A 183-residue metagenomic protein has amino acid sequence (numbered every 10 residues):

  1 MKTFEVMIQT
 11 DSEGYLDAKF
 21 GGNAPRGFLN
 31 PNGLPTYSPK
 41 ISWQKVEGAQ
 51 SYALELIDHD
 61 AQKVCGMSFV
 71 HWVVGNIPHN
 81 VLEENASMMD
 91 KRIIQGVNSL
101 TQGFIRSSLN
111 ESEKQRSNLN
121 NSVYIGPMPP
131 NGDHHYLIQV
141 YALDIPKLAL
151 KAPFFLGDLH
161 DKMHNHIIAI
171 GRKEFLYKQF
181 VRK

Functional and structural regions predicted by a protein language model:
M1-K183: N-terminus-centered regions that define maturation/targeting leaders and the start of the first functional domain
